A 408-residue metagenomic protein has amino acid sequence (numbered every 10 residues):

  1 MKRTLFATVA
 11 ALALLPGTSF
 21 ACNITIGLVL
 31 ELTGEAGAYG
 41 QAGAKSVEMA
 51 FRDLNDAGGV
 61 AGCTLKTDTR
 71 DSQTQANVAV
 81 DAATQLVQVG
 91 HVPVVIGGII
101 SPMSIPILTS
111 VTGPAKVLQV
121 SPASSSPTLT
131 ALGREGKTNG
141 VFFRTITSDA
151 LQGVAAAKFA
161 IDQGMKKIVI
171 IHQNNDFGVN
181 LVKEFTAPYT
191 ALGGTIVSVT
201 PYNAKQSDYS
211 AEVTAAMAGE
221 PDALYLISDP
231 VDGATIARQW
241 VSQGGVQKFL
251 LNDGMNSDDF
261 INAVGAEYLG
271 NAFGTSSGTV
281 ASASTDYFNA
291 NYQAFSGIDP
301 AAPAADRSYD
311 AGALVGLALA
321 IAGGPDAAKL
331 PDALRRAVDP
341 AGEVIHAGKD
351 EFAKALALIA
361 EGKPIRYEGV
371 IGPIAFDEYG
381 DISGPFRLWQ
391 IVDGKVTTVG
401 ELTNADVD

Functional and structural regions predicted by a protein language model:
K2-A11, A21-D408: Extracytosolic ligand-binding ectodomains
P16-T18: N-terminal signal peptide c-region/cleavage motif recognized by signal peptidases
